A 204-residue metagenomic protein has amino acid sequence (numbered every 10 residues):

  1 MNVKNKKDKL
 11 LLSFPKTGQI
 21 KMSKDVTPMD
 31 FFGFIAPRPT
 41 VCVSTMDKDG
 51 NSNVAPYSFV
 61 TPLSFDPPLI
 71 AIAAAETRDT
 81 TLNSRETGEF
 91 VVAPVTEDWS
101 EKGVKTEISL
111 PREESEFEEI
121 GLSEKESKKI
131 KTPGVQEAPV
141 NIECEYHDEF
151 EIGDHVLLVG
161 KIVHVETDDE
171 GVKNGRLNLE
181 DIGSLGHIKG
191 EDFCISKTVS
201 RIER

Functional and structural regions predicted by a protein language model:
N2-R204: Basic, polyanion-binding surface patches
